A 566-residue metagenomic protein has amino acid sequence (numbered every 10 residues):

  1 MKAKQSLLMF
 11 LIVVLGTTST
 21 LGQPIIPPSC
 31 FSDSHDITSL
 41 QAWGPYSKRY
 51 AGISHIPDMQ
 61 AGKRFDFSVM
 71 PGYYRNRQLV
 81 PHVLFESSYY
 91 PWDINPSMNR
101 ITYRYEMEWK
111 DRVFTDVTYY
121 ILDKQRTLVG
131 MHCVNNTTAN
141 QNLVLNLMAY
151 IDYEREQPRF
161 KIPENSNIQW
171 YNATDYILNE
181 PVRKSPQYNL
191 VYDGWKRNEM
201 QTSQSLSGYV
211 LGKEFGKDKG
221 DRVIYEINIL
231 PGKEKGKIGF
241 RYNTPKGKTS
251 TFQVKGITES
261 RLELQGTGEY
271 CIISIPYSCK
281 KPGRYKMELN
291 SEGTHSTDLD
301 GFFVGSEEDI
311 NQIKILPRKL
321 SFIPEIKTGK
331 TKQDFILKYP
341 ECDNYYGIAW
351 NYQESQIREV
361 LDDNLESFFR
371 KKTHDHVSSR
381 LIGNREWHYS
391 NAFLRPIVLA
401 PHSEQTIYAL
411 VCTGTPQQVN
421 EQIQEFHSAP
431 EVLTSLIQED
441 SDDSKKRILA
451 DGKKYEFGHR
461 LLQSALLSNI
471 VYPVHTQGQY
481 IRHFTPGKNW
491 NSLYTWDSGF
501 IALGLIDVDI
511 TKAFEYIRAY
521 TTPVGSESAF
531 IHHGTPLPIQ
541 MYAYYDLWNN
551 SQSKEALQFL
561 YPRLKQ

Functional and structural regions predicted by a protein language model:
M1-Q23: Bacterial Sec-dependent N-terminal signal peptides
K4, A139-V144, V419, S551-Y561: Short secondary-structure capping/junction motifs at helix and strand boundaries
G16-T17, L147, D509: Hydrophobic alpha-helical membrane context
T17-T20, L128, A173, K235 (+6 more regions): A generic alpha-helix preference that emphasizes hydrophobic side chains
L21-A450: Terminal accessory carbohydrate-recognition/targeting modules of carbohydrate-active enzymes
N135-A139, I151-R155, S306, T413-Q417 (+5 more regions): A generic secondary-structure signal for well-formed alpha-helical elements
E386-Y389, D442-K565: Substrate-binding groove/exosite segments of carbohydrate-active enzymes
